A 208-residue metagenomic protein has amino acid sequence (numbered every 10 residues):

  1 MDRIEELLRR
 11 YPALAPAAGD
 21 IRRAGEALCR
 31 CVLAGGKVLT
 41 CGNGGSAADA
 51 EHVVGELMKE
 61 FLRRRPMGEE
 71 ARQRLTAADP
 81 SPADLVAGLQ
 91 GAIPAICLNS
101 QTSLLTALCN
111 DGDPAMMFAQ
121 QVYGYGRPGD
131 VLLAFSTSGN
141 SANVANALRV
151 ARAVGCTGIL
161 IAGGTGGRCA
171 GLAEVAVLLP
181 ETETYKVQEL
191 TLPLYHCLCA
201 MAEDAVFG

Functional and structural regions predicted by a protein language model:
M1, R22-G36: Glycine-rich phosphate/diphosphate-binding loops that line cofactor/substrate pockets in enzymes
M1-P16: Generic N-terminal amphipathic, Lys/Arg-enriched alpha-helix
R30-Y125: Glycine-rich, small/polar surface segments that engage phosphate groups of diverse ligands
G35-G36, G129, G155: Glycine-centered short loops/turns at secondary-structure junctions
A47-E51, A115, N140-A147, C169: Short glycine/serine/threonine-rich phosphate/pyrophosphate-binding segments that cradle anionic phosphate groups
G124, K186-G208: A charged, well-structured terminal subsegment
S136, A162, V177-Y185: Short beta->alpha connector loops at strand-helix junctions that form conserved, small/polar/Pro-enriched
L160-A173: Short, glycine/polar-rich helix-capping loops at beta-to-alpha or helix-loop-helix junctions that flank or form
